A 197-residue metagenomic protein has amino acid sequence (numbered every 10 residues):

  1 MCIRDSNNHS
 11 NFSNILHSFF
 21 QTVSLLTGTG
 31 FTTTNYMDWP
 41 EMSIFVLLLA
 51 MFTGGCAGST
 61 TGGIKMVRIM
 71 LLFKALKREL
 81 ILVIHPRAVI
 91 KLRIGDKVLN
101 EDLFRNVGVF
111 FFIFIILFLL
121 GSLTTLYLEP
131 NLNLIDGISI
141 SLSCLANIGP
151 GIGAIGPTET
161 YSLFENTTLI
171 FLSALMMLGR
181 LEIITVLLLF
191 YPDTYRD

Functional and structural regions predicted by a protein language model:
R4-D197: Membrane-proximal intracellular helices of multi-pass ion channels
